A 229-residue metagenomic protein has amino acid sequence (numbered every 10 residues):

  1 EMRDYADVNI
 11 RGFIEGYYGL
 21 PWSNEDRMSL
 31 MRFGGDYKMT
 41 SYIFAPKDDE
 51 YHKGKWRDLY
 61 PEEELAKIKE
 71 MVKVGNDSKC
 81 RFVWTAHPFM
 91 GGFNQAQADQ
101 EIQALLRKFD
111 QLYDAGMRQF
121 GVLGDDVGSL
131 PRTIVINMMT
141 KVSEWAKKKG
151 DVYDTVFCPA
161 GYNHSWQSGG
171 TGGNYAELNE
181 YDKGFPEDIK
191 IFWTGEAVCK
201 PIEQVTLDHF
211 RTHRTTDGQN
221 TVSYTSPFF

Functional and structural regions predicted by a protein language model:
E1-D110, D114-R118, K147: Feature activates predominantly on carbohydrate-active enzymes
G16-Y17, G54, E62, K108 (+2 more regions): Catalytic-core regions of glycoside hydrolase
